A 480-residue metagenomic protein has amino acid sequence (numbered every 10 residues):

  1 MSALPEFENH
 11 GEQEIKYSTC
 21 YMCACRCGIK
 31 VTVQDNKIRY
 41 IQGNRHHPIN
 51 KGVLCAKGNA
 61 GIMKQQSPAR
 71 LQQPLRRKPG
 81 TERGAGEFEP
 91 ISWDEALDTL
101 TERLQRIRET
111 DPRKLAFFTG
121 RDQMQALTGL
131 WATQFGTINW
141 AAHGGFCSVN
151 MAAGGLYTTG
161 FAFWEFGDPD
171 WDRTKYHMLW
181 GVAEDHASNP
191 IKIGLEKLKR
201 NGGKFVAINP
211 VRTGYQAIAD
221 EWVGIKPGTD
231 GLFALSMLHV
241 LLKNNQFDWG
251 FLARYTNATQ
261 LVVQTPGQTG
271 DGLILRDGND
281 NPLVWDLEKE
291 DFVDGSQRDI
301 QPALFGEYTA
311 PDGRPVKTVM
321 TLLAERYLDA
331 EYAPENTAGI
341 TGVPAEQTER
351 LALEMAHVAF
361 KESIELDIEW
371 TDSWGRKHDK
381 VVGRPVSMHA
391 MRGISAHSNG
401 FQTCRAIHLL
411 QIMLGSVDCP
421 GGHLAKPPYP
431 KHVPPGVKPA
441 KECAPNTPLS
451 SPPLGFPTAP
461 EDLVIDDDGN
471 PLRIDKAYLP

Functional and structural regions predicted by a protein language model:
M1-G306, D312, L322-L323, E335 (+3 more regions): N-terminal export/assembly segments and adjacent metallocofactor-ligating motifs of anaerobic energy-metabolism
R77-P79, A96-L115, F166-K175, R326-D329 (+1 more regions): Glycine-rich phosphate/diphosphate-binding loops that line cofactor/substrate pockets in enzymes
W249, A345-R350, P420-G421: Short, surface-exposed acidic
G313-R314, E325-Y327, E331: Conserved, charged catalytic cores of large soluble enzymes
P315-V319: Internal amphipathic alpha-helical repeat/solenoid segments
D329, E335, L351-P480: A glycine-rich, hydrophobic/aromatic-adjacent loop/helix-cap motif
G339-T341: Active-site-adjacent helical/loop segments in soluble small-molecule enzymes
